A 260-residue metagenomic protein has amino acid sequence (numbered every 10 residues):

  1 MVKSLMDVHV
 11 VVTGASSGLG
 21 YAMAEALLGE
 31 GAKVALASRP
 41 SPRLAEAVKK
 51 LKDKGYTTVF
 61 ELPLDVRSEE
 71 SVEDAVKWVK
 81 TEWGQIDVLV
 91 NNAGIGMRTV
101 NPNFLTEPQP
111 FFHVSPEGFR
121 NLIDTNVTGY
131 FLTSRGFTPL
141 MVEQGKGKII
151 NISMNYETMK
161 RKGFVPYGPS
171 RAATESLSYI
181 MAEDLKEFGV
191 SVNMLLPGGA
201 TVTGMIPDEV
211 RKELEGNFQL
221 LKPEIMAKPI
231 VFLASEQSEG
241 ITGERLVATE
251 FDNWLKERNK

Functional and structural regions predicted by a protein language model:
H9, S16-S17: Conserved glycine-rich cofactor-binding loop
E30-E46: Conserved glycine-rich Rossmann-like NAD(P)H-binding loop of the short-chain dehydrogenase/reductase
S41, P63-A75, P116: The beta1-alpha1 cofactor-binding region of Rossmann-like NAD(H)/NADP(H)-dependent oxidoreductases
D74-T81, V100, L105-H113, E117-D124: Active-site Tyr-X3-Lys motif and surrounding loop/helix of classical short-chain dehydrogenase/reductase
G96, P110-G118, K148-A173, S178-Y179 (+2 more regions): Catalytic loop of short-chain dehydrogenase/reductase
S134-R135, Y179: A short, exposed helix-loop element centered on a Lys and neighboring polar residues
M194-L195, R211-K260: C-terminal helical subdomain
